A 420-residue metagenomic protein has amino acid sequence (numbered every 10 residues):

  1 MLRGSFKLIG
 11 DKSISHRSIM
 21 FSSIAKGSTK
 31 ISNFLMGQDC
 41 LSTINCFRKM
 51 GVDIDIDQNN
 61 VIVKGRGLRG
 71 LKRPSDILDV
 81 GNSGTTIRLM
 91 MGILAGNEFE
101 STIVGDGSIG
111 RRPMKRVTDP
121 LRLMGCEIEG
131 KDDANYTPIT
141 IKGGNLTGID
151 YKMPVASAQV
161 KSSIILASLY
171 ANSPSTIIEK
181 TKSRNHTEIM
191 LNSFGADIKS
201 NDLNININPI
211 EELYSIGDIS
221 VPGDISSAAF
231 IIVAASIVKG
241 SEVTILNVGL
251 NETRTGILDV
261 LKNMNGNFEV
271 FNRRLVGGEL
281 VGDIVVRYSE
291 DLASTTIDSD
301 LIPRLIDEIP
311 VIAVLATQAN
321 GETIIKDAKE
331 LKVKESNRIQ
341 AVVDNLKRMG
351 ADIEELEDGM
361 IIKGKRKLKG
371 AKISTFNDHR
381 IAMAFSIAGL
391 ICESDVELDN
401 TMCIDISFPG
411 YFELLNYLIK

Functional and structural regions predicted by a protein language model:
M1-K420: Structural preference for solvent-exposed beta-strand-turn elements and adjacent flexible terminal/loop segments within
